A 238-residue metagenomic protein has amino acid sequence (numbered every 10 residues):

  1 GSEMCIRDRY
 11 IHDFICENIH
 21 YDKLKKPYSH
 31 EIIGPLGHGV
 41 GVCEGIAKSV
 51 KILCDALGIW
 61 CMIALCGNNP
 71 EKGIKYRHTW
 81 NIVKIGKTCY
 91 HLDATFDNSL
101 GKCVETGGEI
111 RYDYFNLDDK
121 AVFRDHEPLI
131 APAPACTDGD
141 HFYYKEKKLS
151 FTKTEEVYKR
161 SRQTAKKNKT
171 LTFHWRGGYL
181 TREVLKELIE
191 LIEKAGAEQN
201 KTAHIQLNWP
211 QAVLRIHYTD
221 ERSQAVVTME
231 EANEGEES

Functional and structural regions predicted by a protein language model:
M4-I6: Short, small-residue-biased leader/transition segments that mark boundaries at the very start of proteins
D8, D22-H30, M62-G67: Surface-exposed patches in mature extracellular/periplasmic domains of secreted proteins
D8, L36-V40, E44-A47, L185: Solvent-exposed, acidic/flexible segments
R9, D13, E17, K48-I52: Solvent-exposed, polar/charged alpha-helical surfaces in well-ordered, non-transmembrane soluble domains, broadly
C16-V42: Short, conserved helix/loop micro-motifs enriched in His/Cys and acidic residues
G45-A121: Hydrophobic/aromatic-rich core segments of domains that either
G108-E237: Low-complexity, Gly/Ser/Thr/Pro-rich intrinsically disordered linker/tail segments
